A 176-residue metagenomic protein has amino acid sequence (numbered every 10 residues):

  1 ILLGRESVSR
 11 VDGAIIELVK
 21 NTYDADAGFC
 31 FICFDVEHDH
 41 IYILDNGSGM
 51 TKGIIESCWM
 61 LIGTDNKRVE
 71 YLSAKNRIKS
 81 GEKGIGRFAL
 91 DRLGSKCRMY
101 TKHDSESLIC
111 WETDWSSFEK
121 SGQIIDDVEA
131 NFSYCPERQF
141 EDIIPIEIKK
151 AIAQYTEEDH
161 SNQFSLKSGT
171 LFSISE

Functional and structural regions predicted by a protein language model:
I1-L171, S175: GHKL (Bergerat-fold) ATPase N-terminal catalytic module, capturing the glycine-rich phosphate-binding loop and acidic
